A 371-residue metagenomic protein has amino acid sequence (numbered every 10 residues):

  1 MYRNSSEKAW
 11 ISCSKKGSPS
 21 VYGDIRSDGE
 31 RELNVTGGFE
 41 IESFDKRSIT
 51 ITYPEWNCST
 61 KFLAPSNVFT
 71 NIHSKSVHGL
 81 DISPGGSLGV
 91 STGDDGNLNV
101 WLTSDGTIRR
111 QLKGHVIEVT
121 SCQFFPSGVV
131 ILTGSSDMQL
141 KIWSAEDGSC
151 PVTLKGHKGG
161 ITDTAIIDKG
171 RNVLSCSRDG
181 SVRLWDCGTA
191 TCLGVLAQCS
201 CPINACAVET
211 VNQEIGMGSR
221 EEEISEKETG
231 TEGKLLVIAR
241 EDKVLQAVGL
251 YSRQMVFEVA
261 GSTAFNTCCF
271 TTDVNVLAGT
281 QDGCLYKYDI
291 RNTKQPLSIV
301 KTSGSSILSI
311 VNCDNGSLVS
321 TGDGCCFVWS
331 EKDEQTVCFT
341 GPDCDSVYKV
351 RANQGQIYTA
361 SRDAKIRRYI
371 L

Functional and structural regions predicted by a protein language model:
M1-S74: Intrinsically disordered terminal extensions that flank WD40 beta-propeller domains in eukaryotic WD-repeat scaffold
N67-I72, I108-G114, C150-G156, C176 (+4 more regions): Short C-terminal beta-strands that terminate individual repeats in beta-propeller domains, predominantly WD40 blades
S74-I82, I117-F124, G159-I166, C201-G230 (+3 more regions): Canonical WD40 repeat/beta-propeller blade segments in eukaryotic WD-repeat proteins
G86, G128, G170, N212 (+4 more regions): Conserved loop/turn motif of beta-propeller repeat scaffolds
G89, I131, V173, L236 (+3 more regions): Hydrophobic beta-strand positions that form the internal "hydrophobic ladder" of WD40/Gbeta-like beta-propeller blades
T92-D95, T133-D137, C176-D179, C187 (+4 more regions): Conserved strand-to-loop turn within each blade of WD40 beta-propeller repeats
L98-L102, L140-S144, T164, V182-D186 (+4 more regions): WD40-repeat beta-propellers
V347-L371: Blade-level signature of beta-propeller repeat domains, shared across WD40, Kelch, NHL, RCC1 and BNR/Asp-box propellers
